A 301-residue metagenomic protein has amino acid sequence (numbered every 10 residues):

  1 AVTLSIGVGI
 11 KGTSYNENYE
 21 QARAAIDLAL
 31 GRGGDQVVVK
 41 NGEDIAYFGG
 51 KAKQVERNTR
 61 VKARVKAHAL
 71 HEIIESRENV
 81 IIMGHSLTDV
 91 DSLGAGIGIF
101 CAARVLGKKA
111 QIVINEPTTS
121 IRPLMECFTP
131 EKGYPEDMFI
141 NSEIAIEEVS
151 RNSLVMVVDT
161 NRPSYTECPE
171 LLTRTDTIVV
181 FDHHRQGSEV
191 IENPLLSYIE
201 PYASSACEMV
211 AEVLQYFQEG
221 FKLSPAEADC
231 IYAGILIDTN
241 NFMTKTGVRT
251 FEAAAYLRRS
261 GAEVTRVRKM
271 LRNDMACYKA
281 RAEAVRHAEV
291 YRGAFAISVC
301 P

Functional and structural regions predicted by a protein language model:
V2-R23, Q36-N41: A short glycine-enriched loop-to-beta-strand structural element that forms part of the catalytic core of nucleotide
T3-S5, N79, K109, T177: Residues that mark the start of a beta-strand
G7, V38, M156, T177-F181 (+2 more regions): Hydrophobic/aromatic beta-strand patches that form the interior of the parallel beta-sheet core in alpha/beta enzyme
D27-V61: Helix-enriched interaction subdomains in cytosolic or periplasmic regions, typified by TIR/SEFIR signaling/NADase cores
N58, K62-T88, S92-E131, E136-S153 (+1 more regions): Hydrophobic helix-and-loop "lid/oligomerization" segment in the mid-to-C-terminal part of catalytic domains
H85-S86, V158-N161, F181-H184, V213 (+2 more regions): Fold-independent oxyanion-binding glycine-rich loops and adjacent beta-strand/coil segments at enzyme active sites
P135-N193: Active-site cofactor/cluster-binding pocket
H183-A254: Short alpha-helices
